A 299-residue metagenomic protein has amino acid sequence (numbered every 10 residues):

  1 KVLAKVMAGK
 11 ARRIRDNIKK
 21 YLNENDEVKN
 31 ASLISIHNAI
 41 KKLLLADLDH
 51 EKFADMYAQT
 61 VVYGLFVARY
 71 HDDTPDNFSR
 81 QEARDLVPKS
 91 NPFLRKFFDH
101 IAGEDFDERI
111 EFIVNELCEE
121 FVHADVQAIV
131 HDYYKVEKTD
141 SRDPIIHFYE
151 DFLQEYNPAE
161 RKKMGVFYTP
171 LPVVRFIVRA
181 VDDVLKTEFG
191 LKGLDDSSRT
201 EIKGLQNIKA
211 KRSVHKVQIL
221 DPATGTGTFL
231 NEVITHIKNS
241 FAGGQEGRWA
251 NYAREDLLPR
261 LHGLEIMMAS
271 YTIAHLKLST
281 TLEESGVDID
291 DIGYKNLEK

Functional and structural regions predicted by a protein language model:
K1-M56, T60, G64, E116-E150: Short, basic/polar, glycine-containing "phosphate-handling" surface segments that engage DNA
E24-V28, S32, L45, D49-A58 (+9 more regions): Conserved aromatic-histidine-acidic binding/catalytic patches
S35, Y57-V61, L65, P92 (+3 more regions): Short, well-structured alpha-helical interface segments that form or flank functional binding sites
D47, R69, D73-N77, V184 (+1 more regions): Amphipathic alpha-helical interaction segments
Q59-D73, D151, L276-E283: Short, hydrophobic/amphipathic alpha-helical patches that form generic packing surfaces within helical domains
Y63, H71-N157: Long recognition/docking surfaces used for binding and targeting
Y63-A68, H147-E150, R175, R179-A180 (+1 more regions): Contiguous, well-ordered alpha-helical segments that form the cores/surfaces of helical PPI scaffolds
D132-V136, D140, Q154, P158-K299: SAM-dependent methyltransferase catalytic region
